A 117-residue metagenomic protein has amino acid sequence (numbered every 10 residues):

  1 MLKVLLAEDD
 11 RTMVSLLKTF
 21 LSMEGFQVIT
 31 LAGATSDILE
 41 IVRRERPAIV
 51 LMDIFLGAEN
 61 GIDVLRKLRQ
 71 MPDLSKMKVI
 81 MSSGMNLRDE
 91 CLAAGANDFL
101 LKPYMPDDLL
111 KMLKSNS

Functional and structural regions predicted by a protein language model:
E8, S83: Conserved acidic carboxylate
R11-T30: Two-component/phosphorelay signaling modules centered on CheY-like receiver
K18, D63, G84-L101, K111: Alpha4 helix (beta4-alpha4-beta5 surface) of REC/receiver domains from two-component response regulators
L31-I49: Acidic, metal-coordinating helix/loop segments flanking the phosphotransfer/catalytic sites of two-component signaling
D53: Active-site residues of response regulator receiver
G57: The feature encodes the CheY-like receiver
I62-S75: Short amphipathic alpha-helix used as the core "switch/output" element in two-component signaling
Y104-K114: C-terminal output helix
